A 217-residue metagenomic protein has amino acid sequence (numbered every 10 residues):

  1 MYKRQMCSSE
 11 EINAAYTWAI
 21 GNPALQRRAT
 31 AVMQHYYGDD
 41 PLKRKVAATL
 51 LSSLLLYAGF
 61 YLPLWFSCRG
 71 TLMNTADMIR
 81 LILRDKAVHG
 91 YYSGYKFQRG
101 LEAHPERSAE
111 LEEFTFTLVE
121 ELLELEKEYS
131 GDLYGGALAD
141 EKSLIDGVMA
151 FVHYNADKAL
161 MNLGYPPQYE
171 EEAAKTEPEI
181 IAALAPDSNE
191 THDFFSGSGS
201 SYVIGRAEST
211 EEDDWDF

Functional and structural regions predicted by a protein language model:
K3-F217: Non-heme di-metal
